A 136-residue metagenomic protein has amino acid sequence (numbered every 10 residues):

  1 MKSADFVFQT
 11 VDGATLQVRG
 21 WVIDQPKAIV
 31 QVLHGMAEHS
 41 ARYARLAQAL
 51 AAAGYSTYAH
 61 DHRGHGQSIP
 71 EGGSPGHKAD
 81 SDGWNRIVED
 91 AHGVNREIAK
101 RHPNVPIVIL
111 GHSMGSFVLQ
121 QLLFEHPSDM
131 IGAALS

Functional and structural regions predicted by a protein language model:
M1-I23: N-terminal cap/lid segment of alpha/beta-hydrolase-fold proteins
K27, G35-E38: Active-site glycine-rich loops that stabilize anionic/oxyanionic intermediates across multiple enzyme folds
K27-Q31, P106: Alpha/beta-hydrolase fold active-site loops
Q31-G35, D61, H112: The conserved beta1-alpha1 loop
A47-G73: Conserved alpha/beta-hydrolase
A79-A99: Alpha/beta-hydrolase active-site loop
H102-S113: Alpha/beta-hydrolase fold nucleophile elbow
S113-A134: Conserved hydrolase catalytic core segment
